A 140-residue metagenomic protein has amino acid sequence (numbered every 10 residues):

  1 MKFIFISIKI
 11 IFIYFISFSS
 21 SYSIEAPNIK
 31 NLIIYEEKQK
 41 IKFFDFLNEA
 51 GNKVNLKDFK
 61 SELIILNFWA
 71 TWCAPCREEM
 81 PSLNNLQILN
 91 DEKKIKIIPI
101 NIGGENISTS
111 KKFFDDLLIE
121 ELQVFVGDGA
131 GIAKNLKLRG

Functional and structural regions predicted by a protein language model:
F3-S23: Classical Sec-dependent N-terminal signal peptides that target proteins to the secretory pathway
S20-F43: N-proximal helix/coil linker or "cap" segments that precede and/or mark the start of modular domains
F43-I64: A short beta-strand-turn-helix
I65-L66, I97: Hydrophobic beta-strand anchors of alpha/beta hydrolase catalytic cores
F68-N85: Conserved redox-active cysteine motifs that mediate thiol-disulfide chemistry, especially di-cysteine Cys-X(1-2)-Cys
E78, N85, S108-D116: Short alpha-helix adjacent to the SAM-binding motif of class I
K94-I107, E121-G129: Thiol-based oxidoreductase modules, predominantly thioredoxin-like and allied folds used for disulfide exchange
K112-E121, V126-G140: Thiol/disulfide oxidoreductase modules built on the thioredoxin-like
